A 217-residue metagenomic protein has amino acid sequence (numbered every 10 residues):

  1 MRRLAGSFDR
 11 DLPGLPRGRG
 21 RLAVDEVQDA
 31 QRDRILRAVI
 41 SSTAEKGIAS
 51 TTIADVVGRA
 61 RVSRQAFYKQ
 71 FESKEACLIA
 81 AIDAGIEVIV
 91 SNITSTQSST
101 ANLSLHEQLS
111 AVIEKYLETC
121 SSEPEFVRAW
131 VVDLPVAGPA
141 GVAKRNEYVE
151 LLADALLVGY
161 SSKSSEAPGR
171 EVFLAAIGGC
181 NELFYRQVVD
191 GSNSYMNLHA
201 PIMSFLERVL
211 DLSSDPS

Functional and structural regions predicted by a protein language model:
M1-A30, S214-S217: N-terminal intrinsically disordered/low-complexity leader segments
R2-L12, E166-V189, N197-V209: Hydrophobic alpha-helical segments that form the core of small-molecule binding pockets and/or dimer interfaces
E26-A30, R34, T43, F71 (+5 more regions): Alpha-helical DNA-contacting segments of helix-turn-helix folds
R34, S42-A76: Helix-turn-helix
I48, I89, H106, F126-W130 (+1 more regions): Short, structured motif recognition centered on aromatic/hydrophobic residues
A80, T94-S122, A176, H199: Hydrophobic alpha-helical connector segments
E118, P124-D154, V189-N193: Short secondary-structure transition hinges
G138-S162, R170-G178, M196-S204: Amphipathic alpha-helical packing segments from all-alpha helical-bundle domains
